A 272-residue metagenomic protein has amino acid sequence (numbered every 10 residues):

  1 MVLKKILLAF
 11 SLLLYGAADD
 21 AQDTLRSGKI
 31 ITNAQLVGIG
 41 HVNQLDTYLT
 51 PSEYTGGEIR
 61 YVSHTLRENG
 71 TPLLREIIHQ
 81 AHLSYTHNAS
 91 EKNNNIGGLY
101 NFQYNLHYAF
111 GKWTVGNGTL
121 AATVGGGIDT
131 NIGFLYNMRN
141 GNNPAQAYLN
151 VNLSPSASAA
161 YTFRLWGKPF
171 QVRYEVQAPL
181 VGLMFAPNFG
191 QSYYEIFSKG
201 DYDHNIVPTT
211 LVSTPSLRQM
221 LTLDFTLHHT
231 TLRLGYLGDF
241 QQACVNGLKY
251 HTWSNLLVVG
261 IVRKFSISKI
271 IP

Functional and structural regions predicted by a protein language model:
A21-I78: Short glycine/proline- and aromatic-enriched beta-strand/turn motifs that initiate or cap beta-hairpins
D23-I31, R67-I77, W113-A122, R164-V172 (+2 more regions): Short loop/turn motifs that connect adjacent beta-strands in outer-membrane beta-barrel proteins
N33-N43, I77-H87, V124-F134, A159 (+2 more regions): Transmembrane beta-barrel strands of outer-membrane/channel proteins
L45-E53, N88-G97, N140-A147, N205-T209 (+2 more regions): Extracellular loop and loop/strand-boundary signature of outer-membrane beta-barrel proteins
E53-Y61, I96-Y104, L120, A145-P155 (+2 more regions): Residues that define the transmembrane beta-barrel architecture of outer-membrane proteins
I59-N69, Y104-K112, G126, P155-Y161 (+3 more regions): Residues on the lipid-exposed face of transmembrane beta-strands in outer-membrane beta-barrel proteins
N142-H229: Outer-membrane beta-barrel transmembrane domain signature
S254-P272: Outer-membrane beta-barrel "beta-signal"
